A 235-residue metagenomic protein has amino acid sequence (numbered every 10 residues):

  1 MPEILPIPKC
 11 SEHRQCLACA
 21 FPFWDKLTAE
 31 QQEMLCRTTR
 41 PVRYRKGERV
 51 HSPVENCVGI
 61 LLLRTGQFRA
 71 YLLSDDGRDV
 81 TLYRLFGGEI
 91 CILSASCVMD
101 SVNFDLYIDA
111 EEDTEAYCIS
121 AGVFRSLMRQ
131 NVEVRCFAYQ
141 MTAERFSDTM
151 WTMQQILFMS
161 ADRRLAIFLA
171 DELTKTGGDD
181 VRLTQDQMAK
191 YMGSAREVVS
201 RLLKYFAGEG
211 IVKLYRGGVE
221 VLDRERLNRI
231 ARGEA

Functional and structural regions predicted by a protein language model:
M1-R45, A95-V98: Cyclic nucleotide-binding regulatory module and flanking cytosolic helices
G47, V58-Y71, F86-G88: Glycine- and acidic-residue-biased ligand/ion/polar-headgroup-sensing regions
V50-E55: Short phosphate-coordinating micro-motif centered on Lys-Gly-acidic
D75-L82: Short alpha-helix-to-loop micro-motif enriched in aromatics/charged/Gly
Y83-Q140: Cyclic-nucleotide recognition modules
E112, R129-S194: Polybasic "coupling" helices that flank or enter modular domains
A161, A170-A235: Phosphate-/nucleic-acid-contacting segments
